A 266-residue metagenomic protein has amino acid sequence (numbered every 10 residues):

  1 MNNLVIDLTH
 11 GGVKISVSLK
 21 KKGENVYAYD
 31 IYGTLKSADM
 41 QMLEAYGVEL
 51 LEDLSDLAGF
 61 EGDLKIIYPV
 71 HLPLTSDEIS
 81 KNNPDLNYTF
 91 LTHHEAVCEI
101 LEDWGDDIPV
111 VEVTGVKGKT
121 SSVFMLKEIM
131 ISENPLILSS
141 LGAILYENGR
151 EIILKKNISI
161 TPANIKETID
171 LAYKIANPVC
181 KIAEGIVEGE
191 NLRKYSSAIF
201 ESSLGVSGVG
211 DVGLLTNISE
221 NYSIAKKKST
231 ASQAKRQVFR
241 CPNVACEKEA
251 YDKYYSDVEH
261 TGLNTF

Functional and structural regions predicted by a protein language model:
M1, K20-K21, E44-A45, L57-L64 (+5 more regions): Flexible, charged surface loops at secondary-structure boundaries
M1-E112: Short, basic phosphate-binding NTP loop
V5, N25-D30, L50-L51, K65-Y68 (+4 more regions): Short, hydrophobic beta-strand segments that form beta-sheet elements in well-ordered domains
G23-V26, D39-D53, S80-L91, P135 (+4 more regions): Active-site regions of enzymes building and remodeling cell-envelope glycoconjugates
Y32-T34, L141, A250: Residues in the short beta-alpha loop(s) of Rossmann-like NAD(P)-binding domains
V97-A143, G149-R150: Walker A (P-loop) phosphate-binding motif
G149-D211, L215: Conserved nucleotide-sensing/catalytic segment adjacent to the nucleotide-binding pocket in NTP-handling enzymes
V187-E201, G205-F266: Acidic, Mg2+-coordinating active-site environments of NTP-dependent enzymes
